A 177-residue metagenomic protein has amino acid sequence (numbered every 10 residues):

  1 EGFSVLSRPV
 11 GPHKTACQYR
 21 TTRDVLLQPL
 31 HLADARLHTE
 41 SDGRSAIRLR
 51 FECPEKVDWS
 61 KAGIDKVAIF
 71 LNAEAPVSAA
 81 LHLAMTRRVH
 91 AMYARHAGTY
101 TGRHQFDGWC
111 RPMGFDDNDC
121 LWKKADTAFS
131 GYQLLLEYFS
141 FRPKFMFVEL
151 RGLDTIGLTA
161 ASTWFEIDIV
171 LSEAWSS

Functional and structural regions predicted by a protein language model:
E1-Y100, P112-G114: Extended assembly-interface regions of large multimeric machines
T101-D107: Low-complexity, flexible helical/coil segments
F106, M113-S177: Elongated scaffolding segments in large macromolecular assemblies, built predominantly from amphipathic alpha-helices
